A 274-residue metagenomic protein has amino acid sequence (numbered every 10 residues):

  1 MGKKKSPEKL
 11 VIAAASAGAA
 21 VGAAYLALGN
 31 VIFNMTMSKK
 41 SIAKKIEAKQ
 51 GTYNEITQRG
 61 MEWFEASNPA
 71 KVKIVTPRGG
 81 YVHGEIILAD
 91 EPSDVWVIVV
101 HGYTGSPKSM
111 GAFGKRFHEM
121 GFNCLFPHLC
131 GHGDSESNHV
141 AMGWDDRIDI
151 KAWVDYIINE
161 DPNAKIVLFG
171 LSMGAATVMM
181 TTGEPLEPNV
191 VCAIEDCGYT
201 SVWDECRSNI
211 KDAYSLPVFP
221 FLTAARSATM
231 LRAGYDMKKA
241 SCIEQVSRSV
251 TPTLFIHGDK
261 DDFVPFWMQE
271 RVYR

Functional and structural regions predicted by a protein language model:
V11-V75: An N-terminal hydrophobic leader/cap segment in hydrolases
D94-G102: Short beta-strand element of the alpha/beta-hydrolase
G114-E136: Conserved alpha/beta-hydrolase
V140-D161: Alpha/beta-hydrolase active-site loop
D161-S172: Alpha/beta-hydrolase fold nucleophile elbow
M180-D236, E244-Q245: Hydrolase active-site cap/lid region
C242, T251, P265-Y273: Short alpha-helix in the alpha/beta-hydrolase fold that links the catalytic acid
R248-V250, F255-H257, D261: Short beta-strand/loop motif that positions the catalytic acidic residue of the alpha/beta-hydrolase fold
